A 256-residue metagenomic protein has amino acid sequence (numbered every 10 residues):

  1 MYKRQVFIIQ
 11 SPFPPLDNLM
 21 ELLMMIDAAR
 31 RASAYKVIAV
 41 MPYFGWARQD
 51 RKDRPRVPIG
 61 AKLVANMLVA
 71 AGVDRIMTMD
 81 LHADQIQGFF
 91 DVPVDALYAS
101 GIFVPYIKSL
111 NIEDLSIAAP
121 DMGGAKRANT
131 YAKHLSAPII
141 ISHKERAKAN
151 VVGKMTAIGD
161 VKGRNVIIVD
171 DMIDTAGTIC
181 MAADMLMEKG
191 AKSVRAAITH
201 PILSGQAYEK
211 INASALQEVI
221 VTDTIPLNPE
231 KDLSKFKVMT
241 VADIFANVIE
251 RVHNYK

Functional and structural regions predicted by a protein language model:
K3-K256: PRPP-associated nucleotide enzymes
